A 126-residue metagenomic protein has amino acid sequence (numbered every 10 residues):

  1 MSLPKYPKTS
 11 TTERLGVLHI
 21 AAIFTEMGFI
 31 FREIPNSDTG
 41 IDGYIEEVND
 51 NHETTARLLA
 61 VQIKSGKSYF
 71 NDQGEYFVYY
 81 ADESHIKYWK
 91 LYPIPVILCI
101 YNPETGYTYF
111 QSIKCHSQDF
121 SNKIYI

Functional and structural regions predicted by a protein language model:
M1-T39, I45-I126: Mixed-charge (Asp/Glu-Lys/Arg
